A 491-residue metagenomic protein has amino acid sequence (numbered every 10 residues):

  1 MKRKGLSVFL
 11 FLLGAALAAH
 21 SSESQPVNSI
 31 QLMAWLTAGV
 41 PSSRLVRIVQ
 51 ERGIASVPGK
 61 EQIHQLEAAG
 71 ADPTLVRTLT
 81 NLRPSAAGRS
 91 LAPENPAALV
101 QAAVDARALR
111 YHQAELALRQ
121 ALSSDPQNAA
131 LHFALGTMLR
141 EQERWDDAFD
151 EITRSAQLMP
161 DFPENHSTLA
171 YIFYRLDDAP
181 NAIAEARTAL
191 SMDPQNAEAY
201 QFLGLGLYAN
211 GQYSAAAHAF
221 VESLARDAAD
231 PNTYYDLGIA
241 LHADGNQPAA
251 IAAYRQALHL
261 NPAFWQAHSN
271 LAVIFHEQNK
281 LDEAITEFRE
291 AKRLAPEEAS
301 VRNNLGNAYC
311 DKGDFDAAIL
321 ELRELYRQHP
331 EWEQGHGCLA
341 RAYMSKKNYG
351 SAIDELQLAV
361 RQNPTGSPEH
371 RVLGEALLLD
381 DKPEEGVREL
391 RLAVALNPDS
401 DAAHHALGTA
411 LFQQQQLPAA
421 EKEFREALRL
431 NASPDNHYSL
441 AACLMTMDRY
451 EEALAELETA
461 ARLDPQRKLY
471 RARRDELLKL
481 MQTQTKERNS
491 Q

Functional and structural regions predicted by a protein language model:
E23, A86-A97: TPR-adjacent "capping" and linker segments in tetratricopeptide-repeat scaffold/adaptor proteins
E94-S124, T137, E141, Y171 (+4 more regions): Alpha-helical segment of the N-proximal tetratricopeptide repeat
N95, A129-A130, P163-E164, A197-E198 (+8 more regions): Helix-start (N-cap) detector for alpha-helical repeat units in TPR-like alpha-solenoids, especially tetratricopeptide
A108-L116, E141-R154, R175-T188, A209-E222 (+10 more regions): Structural signature of tandem alpha-helical TPR/SEL1-like repeats, specifically the intra-repeat loop/turn
S124, L158, M192, R226 (+7 more regions): Structural marker of alpha-solenoid helical repeat scaffolds
T446, L454-Q491: Terminal, low-structured helical/coil segments at or just beyond the last alpha-helical repeat
